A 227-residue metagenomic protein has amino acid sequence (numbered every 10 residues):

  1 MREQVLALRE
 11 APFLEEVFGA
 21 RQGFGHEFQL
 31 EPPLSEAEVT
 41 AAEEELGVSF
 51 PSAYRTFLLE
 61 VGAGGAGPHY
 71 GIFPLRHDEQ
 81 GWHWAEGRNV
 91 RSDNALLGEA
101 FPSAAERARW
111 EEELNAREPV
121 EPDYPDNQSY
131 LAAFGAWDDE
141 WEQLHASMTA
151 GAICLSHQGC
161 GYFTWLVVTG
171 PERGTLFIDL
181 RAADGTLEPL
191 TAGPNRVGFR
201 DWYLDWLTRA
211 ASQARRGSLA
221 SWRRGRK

Functional and structural regions predicted by a protein language model:
M1-C154: A surface-exposed partner-binding patch
A11, D78, D93, T175 (+3 more regions): Small/flexible residues
G64-P68, I72, P171-R173, A182-D184 (+2 more regions): Generic alpha-helical propensity signal that fires on short helical segments and nearby coil/disordered stretches
P74-R76, I178, L187-P189: Short, intrinsically disordered/low-complexity patches at protein termini and at juxtamembrane boundaries
W82-W84, W110, W137, W141 (+4 more regions): A residue-identity detector for tryptophan
C154, Y162-T186: Low-complexity, glycine/alanine/valine/leucine- and proline-rich hydrophobic stretches
D184-K227: Long, compositionally biased interface segments
